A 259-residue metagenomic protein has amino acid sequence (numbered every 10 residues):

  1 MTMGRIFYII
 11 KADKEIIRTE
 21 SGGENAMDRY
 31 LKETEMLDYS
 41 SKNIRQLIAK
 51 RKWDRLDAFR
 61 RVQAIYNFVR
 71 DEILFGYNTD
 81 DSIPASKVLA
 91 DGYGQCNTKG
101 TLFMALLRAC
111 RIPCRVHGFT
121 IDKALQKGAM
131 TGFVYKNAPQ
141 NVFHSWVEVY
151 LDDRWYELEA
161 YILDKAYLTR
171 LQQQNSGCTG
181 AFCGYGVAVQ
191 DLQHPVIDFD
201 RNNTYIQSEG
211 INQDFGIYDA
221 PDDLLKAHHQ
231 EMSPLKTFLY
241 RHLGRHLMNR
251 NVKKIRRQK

Functional and structural regions predicted by a protein language model:
R5, Q63, I255-Q258: Long, composition-driven mixed-charge/polar low-complexity segments
I6-I10, K14-I17: Short, positively charged and aromatic/hydrophobic N-terminal segments
G23, E33-K42, T101-A109, P113: Extended, folded domain segments that form the structural surfaces/walls around functional sites
A26-D91: Secondary-structure boundary elements
K32, M36-Y39, I121-K259: His-Asp-centered catalytic microenvironments across diverse enzyme cores, prominently the transglutaminase-like
N67-F68, A105, A109, S145 (+1 more regions): Residue-level signal for well-ordered alpha-helical scaffold segments within enzymatic catalytic domains
N78-A138, V142: Active-site neighborhood of thiol-dependent amide/isopeptide-bond enzymes
